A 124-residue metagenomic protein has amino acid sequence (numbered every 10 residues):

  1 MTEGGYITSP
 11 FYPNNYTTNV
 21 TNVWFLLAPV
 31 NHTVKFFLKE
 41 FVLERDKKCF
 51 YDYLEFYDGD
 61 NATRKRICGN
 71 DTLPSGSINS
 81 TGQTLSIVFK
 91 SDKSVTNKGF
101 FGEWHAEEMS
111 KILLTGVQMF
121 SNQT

Functional and structural regions predicted by a protein language model:
M1-T124: Domain-level representation of secreted and single-pass membrane ectodomains enriched in extracellular protease systems
